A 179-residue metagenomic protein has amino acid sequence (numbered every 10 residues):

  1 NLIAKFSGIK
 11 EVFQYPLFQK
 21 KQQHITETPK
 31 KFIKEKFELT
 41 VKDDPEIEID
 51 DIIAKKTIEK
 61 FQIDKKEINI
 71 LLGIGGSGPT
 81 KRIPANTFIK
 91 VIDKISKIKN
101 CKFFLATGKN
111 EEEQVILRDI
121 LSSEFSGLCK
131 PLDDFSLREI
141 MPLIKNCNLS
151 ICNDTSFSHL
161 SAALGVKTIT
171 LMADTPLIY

Functional and structural regions predicted by a protein language model:
N1-Y179: Catalytic machinery of carbohydrate-active enzymes, primarily nucleotide-sugar-dependent glycosyltransferases
